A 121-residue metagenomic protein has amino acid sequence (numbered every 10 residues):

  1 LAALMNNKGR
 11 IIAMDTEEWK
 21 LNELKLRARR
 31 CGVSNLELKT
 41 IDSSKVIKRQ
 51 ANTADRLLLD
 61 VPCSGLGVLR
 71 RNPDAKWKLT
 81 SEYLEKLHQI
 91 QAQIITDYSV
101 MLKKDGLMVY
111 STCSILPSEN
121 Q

Functional and structural regions predicted by a protein language model:
L1-Q121: S-adenosylmethionine
